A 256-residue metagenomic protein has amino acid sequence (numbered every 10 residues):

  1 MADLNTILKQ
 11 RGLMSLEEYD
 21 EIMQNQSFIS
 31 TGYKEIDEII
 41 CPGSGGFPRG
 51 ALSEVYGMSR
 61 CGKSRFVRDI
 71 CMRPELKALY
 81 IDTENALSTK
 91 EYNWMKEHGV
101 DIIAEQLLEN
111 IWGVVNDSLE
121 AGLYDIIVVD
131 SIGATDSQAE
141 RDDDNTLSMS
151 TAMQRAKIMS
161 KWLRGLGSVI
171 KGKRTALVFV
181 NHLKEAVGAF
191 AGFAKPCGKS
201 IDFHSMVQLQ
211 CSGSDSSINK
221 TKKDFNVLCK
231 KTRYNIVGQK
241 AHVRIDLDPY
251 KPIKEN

Functional and structural regions predicted by a protein language model:
A2-D101, V115-N116, E120-L123: The Walker A/P-loop phosphate-binding site
I70, E91-W94, V114, W162-G165 (+2 more regions): Alpha-helical scaffold elements adjacent to nucleotide-binding pockets in ATP/GTP-utilizing enzyme cores
E75-L76, W94-I102, D143-A152, A194-G198: A short alpha->loop->secondary-structure connector
K77-Y80, D101-A104, V178, L209-C211: Short hydrophobic alpha-helical runs that function as membrane-insertion/retention elements
L87, T135-D136, A186: Catalytic P-loop NTPase motifs of RecA-like helicase/translocase cores
Y92-N93, A139-R141, A189-A191: Short acidic, glycine/serine/threonine-rich loops at helix termini
E105-T175: Phosphate-binding/switch loop-helix module in NTP-utilizing enzymes
A152-E255: Phosphate-binding/switch region of NTP-binding enzymes
